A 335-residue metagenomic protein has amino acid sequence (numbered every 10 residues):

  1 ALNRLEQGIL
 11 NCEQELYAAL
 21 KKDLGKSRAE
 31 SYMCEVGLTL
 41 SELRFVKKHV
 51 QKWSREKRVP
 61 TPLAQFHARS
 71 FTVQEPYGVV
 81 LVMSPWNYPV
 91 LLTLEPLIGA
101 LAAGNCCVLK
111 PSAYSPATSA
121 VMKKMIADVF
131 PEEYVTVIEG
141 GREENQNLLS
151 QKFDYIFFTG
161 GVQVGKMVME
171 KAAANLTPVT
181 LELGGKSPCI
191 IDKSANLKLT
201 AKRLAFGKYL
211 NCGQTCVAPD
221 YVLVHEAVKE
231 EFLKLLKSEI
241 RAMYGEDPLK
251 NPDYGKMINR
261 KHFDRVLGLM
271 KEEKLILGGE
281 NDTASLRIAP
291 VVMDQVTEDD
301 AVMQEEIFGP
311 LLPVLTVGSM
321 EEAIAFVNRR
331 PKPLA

Functional and structural regions predicted by a protein language model:
A1-F71: N-terminal Rossmann-like NAD(P)+-binding subdomain of aldehyde/semialdehyde dehydrogenases
R4-E15, V121-V129, A201-K202, L235 (+1 more regions): Generic non-transmembrane alpha-helical segments
L5, Y134, D154-I156, P310-L312 (+1 more regions): Short active-site oxyanion
L63-L199, V317: Rossmann-like NAD(P) dinucleotide-binding subdomain of oxidoreductase/dehydrogenase enzymes
F130, Q163-E298, S319-E321, A325-F326: ALDH superfamily catalytic-core signature
A284-A289, E305-L311, R329-A335: Conserved glycine-rich beta-strand-loop-beta hairpin in the small C-terminal domain of fold type I
